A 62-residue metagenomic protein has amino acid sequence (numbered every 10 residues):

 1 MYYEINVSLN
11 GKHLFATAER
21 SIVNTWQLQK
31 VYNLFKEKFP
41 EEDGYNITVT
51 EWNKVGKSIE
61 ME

Functional and structural regions predicted by a protein language model:
M1-K30, L34-E37: N-terminal acidic leader/helix
K36-E62: Short, mixed-charge low-complexity intrinsically disordered segments
